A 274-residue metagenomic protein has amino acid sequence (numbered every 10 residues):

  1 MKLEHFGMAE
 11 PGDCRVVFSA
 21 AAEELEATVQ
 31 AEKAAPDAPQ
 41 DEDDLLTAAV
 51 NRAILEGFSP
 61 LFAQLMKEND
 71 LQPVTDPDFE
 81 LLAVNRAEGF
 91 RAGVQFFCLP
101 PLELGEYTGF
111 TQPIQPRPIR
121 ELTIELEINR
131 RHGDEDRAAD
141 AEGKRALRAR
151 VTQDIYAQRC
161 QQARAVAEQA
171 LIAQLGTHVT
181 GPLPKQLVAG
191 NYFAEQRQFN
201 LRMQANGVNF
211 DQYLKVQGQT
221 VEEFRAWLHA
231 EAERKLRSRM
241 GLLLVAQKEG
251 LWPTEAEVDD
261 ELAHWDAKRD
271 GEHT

Functional and structural regions predicted by a protein language model:
M1-T274: FKBP-type peptidyl-prolyl cis-trans isomerases
